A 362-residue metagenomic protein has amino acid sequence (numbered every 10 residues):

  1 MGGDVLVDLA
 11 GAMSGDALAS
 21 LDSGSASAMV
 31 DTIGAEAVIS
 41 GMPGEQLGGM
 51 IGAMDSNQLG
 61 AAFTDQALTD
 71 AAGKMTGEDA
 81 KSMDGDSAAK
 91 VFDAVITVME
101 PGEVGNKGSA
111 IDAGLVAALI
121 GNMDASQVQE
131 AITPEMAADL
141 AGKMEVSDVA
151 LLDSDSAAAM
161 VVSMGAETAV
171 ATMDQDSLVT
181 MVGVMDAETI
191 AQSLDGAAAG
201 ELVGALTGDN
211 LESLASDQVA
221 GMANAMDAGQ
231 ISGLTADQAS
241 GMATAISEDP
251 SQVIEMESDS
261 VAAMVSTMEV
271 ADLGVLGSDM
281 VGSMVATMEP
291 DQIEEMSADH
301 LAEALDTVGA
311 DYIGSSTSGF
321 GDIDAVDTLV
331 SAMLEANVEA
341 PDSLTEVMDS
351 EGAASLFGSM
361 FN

Functional and structural regions predicted by a protein language model:
M1-N362: General marker for long, soluble alpha-helical cores
